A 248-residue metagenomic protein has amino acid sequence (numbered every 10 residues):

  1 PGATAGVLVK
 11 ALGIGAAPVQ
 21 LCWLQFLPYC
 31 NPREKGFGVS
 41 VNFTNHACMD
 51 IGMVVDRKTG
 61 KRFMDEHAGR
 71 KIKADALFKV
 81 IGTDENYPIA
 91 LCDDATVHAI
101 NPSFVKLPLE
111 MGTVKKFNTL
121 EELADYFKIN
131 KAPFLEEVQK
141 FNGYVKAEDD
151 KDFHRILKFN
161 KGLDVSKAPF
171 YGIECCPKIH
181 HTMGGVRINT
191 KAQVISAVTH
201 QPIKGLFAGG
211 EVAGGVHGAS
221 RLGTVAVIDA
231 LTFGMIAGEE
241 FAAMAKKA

Functional and structural regions predicted by a protein language model:
P1-A248: Residues forming the flavin
